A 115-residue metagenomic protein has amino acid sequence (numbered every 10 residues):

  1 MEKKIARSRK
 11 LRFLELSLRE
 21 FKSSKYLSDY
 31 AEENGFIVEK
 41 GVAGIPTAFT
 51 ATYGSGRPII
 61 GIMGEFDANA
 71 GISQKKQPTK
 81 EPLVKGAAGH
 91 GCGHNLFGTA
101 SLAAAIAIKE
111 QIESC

Functional and structural regions predicted by a protein language model:
M1-H90, T99-C115: Acidic/His- and Gly-rich active-site-bordering loop/insert found across diverse amide/peptide-bond hydrolases
